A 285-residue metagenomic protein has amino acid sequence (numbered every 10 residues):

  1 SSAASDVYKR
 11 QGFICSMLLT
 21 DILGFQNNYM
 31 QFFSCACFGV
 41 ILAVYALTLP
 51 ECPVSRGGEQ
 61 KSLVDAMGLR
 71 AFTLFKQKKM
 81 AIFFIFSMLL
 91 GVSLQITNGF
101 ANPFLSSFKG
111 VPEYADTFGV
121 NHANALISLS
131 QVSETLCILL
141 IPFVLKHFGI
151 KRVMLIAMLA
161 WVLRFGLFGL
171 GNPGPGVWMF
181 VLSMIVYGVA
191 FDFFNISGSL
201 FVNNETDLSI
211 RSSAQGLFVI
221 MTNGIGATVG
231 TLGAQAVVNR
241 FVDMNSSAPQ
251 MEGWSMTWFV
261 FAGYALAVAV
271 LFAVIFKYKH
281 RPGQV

Functional and structural regions predicted by a protein language model:
S1-Y8: Short, small-residue-biased leader/transition segments that mark boundaries at the very start of proteins
T20, L136-I150, V238: Helix-to-loop junctions at the C-terminal end of transmembrane segments in multipass secondary transporters
T20-C37, A236-A265: A membrane-interface helix-boundary motif in multi-pass transporters
G39-P50, M256-V285: Multi-pass alpha-helical transporter architecture, strongest for 12-TM Major Facilitator/SLC carriers used
E51-F84, G110-V111: Juxtamembrane intracellular "pre-TM" segments in multi-pass secondary transporters
G99-A123: Short amphipathic helix-loop junctions that connect adjacent transmembrane helices in Major Facilitator Superfamily/SLC
A160-P173: C-terminal ends and interior cores of transmembrane alpha-helices in multi-pass membrane transporters/permeases
F193-D207: Intracellular juxtamembrane helix-capping segments at the cytosolic ends of symmetry-related transmembrane helices
